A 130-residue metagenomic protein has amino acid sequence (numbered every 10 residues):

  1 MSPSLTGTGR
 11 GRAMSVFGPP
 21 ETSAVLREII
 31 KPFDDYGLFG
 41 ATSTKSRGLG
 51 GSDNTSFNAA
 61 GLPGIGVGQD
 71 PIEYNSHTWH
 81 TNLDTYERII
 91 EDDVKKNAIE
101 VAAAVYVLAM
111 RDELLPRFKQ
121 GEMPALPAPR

Functional and structural regions predicted by a protein language model:
M1-T78: Metal-dependent peptidase/peptidase-like ectodomains
Y74-R130: His/Asp/Glu-rich mid-to-C-terminal helical/loop segments that flank catalytic regions of hydrolases
